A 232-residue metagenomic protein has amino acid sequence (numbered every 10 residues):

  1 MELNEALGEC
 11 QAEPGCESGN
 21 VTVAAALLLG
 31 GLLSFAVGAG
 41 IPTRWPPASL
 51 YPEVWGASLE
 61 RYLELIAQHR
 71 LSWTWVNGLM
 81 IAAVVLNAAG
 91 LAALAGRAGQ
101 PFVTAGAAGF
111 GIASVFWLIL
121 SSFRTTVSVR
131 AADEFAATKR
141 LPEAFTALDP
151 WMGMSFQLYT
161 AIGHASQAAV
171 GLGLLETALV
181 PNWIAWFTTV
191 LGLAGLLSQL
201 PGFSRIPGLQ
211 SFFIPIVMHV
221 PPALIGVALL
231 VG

Functional and structural regions predicted by a protein language model:
E2-G232: Hydrophobic, aromatic-enriched alpha-helical segments typical of multi-pass transmembrane helices
